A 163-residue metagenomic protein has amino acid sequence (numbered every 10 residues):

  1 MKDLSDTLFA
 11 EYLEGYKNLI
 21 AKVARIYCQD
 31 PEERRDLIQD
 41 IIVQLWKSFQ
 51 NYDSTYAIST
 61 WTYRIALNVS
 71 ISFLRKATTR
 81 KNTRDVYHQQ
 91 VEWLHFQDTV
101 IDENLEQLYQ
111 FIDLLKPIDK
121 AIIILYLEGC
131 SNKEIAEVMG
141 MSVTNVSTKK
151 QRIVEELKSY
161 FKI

Functional and structural regions predicted by a protein language model:
M1-K22, I26, R35: A short, charge-rich alpha-helical start-of-domain segment used by transcription regulators
E11, Q107-L115: Short amphipathic alpha-helical boundary/capping segments
Y12, Y16, I20, I41 (+3 more regions): Residue-level preference for hydrophobic side chains embedded in well-ordered alpha helices
K22, D36-V43, K47, Y56-N68: Structural recognition of an alpha-helix C-terminal capping motif at a helix-to-coil junction
L67, V138-I163: DNA-recognition helix of helix-turn-helix
S72, R80-L105, S131-N132: Internal acidic/polar
D113, P117-I118, E128-T148: Helix-turn-helix DNA-binding module
I122-I123: A short pre-motif secondary-structure segment
